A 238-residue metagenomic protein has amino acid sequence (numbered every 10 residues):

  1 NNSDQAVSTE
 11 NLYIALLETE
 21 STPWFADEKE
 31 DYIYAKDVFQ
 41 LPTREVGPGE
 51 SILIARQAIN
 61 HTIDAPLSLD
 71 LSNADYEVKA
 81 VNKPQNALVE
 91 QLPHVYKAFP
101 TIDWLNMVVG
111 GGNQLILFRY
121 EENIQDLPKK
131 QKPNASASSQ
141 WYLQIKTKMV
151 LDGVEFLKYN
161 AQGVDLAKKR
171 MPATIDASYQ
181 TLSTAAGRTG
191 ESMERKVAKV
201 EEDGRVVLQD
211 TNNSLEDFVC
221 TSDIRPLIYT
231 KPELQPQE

Functional and structural regions predicted by a protein language model:
N1-A6: Asparagine-centered strand-capping/turn motif at beta-strand->loop junctions
V7-T9, F39: Short, surface-exposed loop/turn motifs at beta-strand boundaries within globular domains
T9-A15: Short, surface-exposed alpha-helix to beta-strand junction/turn motifs within ectodomains of secreted and cell-envelope
A15-E30: Short aromatic-acidic-glycine turn motif
Y32-L208, S214: Solvent-exposed beta-edge/loop recognition patches
L208-E238: A recurrent domain-boundary module in secreted/ectodomain proteins
